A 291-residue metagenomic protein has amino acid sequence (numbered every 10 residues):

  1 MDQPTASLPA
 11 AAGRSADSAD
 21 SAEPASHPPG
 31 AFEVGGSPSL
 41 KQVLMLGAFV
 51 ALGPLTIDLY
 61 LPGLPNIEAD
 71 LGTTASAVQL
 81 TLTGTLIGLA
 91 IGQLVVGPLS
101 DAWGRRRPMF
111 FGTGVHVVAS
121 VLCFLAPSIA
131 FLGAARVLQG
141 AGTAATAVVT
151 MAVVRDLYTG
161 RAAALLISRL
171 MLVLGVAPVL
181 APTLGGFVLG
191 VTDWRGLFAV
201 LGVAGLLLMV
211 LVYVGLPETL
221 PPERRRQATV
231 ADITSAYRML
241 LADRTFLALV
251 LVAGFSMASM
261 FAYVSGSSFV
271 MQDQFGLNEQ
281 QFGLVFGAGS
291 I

Functional and structural regions predicted by a protein language model:
M1-G53: Cytosolic juxtamembrane N-terminal segment immediately preceding the first transmembrane helix of multi-pass
H27-G36, T219-V250: Juxtamembrane intracellular "pre-TM" segments in multi-pass secondary transporters
G63-I91: Extracellular/periplasmic helix-loop-helix junction of adjacent transmembrane segments in MFS-like secondary
D70-G72, G104, L125-F131, G142 (+2 more regions): Helix-breaking motifs and short loop linkers at transmembrane-helix boundaries and internal kinks in secondary membrane
T83-V96, G287-I291: Central cavity-lining transmembrane alpha-helices of secondary-active solute carriers, predominantly the Major
I91-A130: Conserved MFS/SLC helix-loop-helix module at the cytosolic interface between two early adjacent transmembrane helices
P127, F131, S168-V214: Helix-loop-helix hairpin linking two adjacent transmembrane segments in secondary transporters
A135-L174: Cytoplasmic helix-loop-helix junction between adjacent transmembrane helices in 12-TM secondary transporters
